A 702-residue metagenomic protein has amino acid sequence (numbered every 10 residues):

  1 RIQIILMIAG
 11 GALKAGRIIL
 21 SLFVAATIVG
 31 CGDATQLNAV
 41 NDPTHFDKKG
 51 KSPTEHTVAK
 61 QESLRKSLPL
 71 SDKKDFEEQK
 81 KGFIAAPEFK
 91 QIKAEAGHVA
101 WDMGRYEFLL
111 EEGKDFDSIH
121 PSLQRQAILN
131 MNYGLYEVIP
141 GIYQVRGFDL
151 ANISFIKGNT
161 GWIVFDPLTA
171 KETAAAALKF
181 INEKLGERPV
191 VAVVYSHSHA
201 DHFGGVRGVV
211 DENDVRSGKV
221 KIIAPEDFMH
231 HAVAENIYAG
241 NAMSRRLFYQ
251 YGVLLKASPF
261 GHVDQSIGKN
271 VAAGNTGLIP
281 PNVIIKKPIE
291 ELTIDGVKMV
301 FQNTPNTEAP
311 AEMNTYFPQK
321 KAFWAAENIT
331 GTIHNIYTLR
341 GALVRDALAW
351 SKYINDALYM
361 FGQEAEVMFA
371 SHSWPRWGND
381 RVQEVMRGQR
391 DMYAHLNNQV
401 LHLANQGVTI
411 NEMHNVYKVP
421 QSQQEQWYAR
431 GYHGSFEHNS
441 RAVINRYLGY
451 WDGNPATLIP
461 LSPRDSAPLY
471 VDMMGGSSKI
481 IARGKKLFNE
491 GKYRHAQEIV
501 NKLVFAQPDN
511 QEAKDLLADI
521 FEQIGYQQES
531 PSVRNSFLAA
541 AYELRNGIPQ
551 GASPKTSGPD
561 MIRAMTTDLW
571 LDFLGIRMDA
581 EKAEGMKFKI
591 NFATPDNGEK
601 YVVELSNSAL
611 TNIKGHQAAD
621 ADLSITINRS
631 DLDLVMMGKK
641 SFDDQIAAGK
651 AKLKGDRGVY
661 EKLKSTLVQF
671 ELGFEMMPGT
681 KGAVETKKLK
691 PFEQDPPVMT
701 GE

Functional and structural regions predicted by a protein language model:
V29-G30: C-terminal motif of bacterial Sec signal peptides marking the signal peptidase cleavage site
H45-Q61, R65, A322, T332 (+4 more regions): Divalent-metal (often Zn2+) His-rich catalytic cores of metallo-beta-lactamase-fold enzymes
I128-R188, M313-F317, K321-E327: Conserved beta-strand hairpin/beta-sheet module of binuclear metal-dependent hydrolase folds, prominently
E137, I223, M229-T304, A349-L358: Metallo-beta-lactamase
T160-G161, K171-I223: Active-site metal-binding motif and surrounding structural segment of the metallo-beta-lactamase
G161-K171, A273, G277-N282, I289-Q406: Metallo-beta-lactamase
K486, K492-E498, F505, D509 (+1 more regions): Feature captures hydrophobic
